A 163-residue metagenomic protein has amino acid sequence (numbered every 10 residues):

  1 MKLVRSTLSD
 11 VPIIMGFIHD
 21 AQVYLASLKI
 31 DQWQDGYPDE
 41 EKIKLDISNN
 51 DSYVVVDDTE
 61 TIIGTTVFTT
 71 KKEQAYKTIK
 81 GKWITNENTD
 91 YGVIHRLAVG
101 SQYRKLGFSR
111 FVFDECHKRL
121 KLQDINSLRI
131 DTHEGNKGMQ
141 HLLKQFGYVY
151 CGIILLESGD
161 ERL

Functional and structural regions predicted by a protein language model:
K2-G16: A short beta-loop-alpha structural element at the N-terminal edge of CoA-dependent acyl/N-acetyltransferase catalytic
S6, L97-V99, T132: Hydrophobic adenine-recognition pocket in adenosine-nucleotide-binding enzymes
Q22-K42: Conserved GNAT-fold acetyl-CoA-binding loop/helix
D51-T66: Conserved beta-hairpin
V67-R96, R104: Conserved acyl-donor/pantetheine-binding loop and adjacent beta-alpha core of acyl/acetyltransferases and related
K71, D131-T132, K144-L163: Conserved catalytic-core motifs of GNAT/GCN5-like acyltransferases
R96-V99, K105-K118, H141-Q145: Conserved acetyl-CoA-binding loop-helix of GNAT-fold acetyltransferases
F113, L120-T132: Conserved GNAT acetyl-CoA-binding A-motif
